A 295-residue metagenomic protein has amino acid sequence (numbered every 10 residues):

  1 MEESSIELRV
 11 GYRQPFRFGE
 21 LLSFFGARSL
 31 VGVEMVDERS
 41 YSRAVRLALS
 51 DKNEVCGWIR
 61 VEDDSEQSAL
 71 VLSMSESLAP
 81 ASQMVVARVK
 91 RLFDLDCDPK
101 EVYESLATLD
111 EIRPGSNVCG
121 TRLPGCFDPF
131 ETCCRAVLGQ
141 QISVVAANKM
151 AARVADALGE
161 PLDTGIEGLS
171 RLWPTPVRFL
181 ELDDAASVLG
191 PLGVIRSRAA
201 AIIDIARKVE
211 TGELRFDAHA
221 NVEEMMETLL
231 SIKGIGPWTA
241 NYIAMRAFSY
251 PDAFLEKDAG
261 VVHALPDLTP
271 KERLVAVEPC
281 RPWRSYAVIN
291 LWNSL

Functional and structural regions predicted by a protein language model:
M1-L295: HhH-family (HhH-GPD) DNA N-glycosylase catalytic core used in base-excision repair
